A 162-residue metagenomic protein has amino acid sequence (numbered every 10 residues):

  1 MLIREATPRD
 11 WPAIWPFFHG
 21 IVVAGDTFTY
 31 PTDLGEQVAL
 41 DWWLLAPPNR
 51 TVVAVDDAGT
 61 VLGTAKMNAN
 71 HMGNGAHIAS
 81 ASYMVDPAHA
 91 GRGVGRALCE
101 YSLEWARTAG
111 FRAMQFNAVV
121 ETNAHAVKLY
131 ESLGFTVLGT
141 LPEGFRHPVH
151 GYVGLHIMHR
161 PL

Functional and structural regions predicted by a protein language model:
L2-I14: A short beta-loop-alpha structural element at the N-terminal edge of CoA-dependent acyl/N-acetyltransferase catalytic
E5-P8, P31-A88, C99-Y101, W105 (+1 more regions): Acetyl-CoA-dependent GNAT
W11, P16-D33: Helix-loop element at the rim of GNAT/NAT acetyltransferase active sites that forms part of the acceptor-substrate
Y83, V149-L162: Terminal substrate-recognition subdomain of acyl/acetyltransferases
A90, F116-A126, G144-V149: Conserved beta-strand-loop-alpha-helix junction that forms the acyl-donor binding cleft
G91-A106, V127-S132: Conserved acetyl-CoA-binding loop-helix of GNAT-fold acetyltransferases
A106-V119: Conserved GNAT acetyl-CoA-binding A-motif
E131-T140: Conserved acetyl-CoA-binding loop of GNAT-fold acetyltransferases
